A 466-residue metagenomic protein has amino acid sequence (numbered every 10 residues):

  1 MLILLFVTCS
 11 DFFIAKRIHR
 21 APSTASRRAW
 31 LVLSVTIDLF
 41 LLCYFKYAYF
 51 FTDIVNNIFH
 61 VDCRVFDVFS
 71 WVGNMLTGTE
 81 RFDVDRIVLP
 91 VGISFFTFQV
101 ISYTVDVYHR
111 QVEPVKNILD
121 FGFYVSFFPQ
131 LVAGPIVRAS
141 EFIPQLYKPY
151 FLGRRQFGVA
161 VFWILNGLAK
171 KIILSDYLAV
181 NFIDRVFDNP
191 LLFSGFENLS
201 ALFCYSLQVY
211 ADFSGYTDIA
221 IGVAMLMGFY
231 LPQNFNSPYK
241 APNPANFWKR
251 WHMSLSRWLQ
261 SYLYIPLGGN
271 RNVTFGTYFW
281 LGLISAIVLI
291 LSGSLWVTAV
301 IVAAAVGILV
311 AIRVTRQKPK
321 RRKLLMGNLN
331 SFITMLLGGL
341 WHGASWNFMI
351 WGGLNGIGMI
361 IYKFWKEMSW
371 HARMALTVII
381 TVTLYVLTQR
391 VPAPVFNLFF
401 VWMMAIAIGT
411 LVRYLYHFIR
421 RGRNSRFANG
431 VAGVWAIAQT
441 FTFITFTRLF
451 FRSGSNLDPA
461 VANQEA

Functional and structural regions predicted by a protein language model:
M1-A466: Membrane-embedded transmembrane alpha-helical bundles that form the catalytic cores of multi-pass lipid-modifying
